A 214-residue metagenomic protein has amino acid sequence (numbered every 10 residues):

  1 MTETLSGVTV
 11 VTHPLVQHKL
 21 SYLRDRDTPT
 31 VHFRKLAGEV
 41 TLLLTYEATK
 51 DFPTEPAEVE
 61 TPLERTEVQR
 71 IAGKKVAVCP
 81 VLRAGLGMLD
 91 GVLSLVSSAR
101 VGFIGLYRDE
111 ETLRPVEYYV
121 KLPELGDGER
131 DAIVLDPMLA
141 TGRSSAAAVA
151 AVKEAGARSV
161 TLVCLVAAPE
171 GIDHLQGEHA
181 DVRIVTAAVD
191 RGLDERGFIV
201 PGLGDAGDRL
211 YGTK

Functional and structural regions predicted by a protein language model:
M1-K214: PRPP-associated nucleotide enzymes
